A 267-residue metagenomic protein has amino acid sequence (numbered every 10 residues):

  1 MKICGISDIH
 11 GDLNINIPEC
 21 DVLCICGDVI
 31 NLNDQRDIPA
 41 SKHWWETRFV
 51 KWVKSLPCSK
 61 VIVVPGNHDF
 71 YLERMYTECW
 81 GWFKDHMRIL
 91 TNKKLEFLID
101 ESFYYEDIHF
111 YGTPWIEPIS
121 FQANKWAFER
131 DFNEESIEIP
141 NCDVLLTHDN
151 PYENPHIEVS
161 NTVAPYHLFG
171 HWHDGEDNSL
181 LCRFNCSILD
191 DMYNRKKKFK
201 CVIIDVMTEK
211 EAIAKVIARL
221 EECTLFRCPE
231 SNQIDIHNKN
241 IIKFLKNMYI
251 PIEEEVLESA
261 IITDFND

Functional and structural regions predicted by a protein language model:
M1-H10, C26, D107-E117, D143-H148 (+1 more regions): Active-site-proximal beta-strand elements of phosphoester/diester hydrolases
I6, G11-Y105: Core catalytic region of metal-dependent phosphoesterases/phosphodiesterases, especially metallo-beta-lactamase-like
I17, V53-C58, E138-I139, I157-V163: Short, conserved loop/helix-junction motifs that constitute active-site signature segments in enzyme catalytic cores
N33-D37, M75-E78, D85, I108-E153: Active-site-proximal loop/helix segment associated with metal-binding centers of metalloenzymes
K60-V64, N150-E211, K215, T263: Conserved beta-sheet core of the metallophosphoesterase superfamily
A212-E222, N238: Short amphipathic alpha-helical heptad-repeat segments
I217, T224, I242, Y249-I250 (+1 more regions): Heptad-repeat amphipathic alpha-helical coiled-coil interaction surface used for oligomerization/assembly
E222-D235, I250: Charged, low-complexity interaction regions
